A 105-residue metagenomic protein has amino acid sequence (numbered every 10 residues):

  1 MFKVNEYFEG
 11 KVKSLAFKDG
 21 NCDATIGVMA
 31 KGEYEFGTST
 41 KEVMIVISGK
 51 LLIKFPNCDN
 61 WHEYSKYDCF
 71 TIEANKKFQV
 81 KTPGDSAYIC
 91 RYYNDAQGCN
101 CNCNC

Functional and structural regions predicted by a protein language model:
M1-D19: Transition segment at domain starts
G10-K11, D19-S39, K66-A74: Conserved short histidine dyad/triad with adjacent acidic residue
K18, K54-P56, K81, Y93: A generic structural motif
T38-I53: Short, conserved beta-strand element in jelly-roll/cupin
E73-N100: Ligand-binding loop in jelly-roll beta-barrel domains
